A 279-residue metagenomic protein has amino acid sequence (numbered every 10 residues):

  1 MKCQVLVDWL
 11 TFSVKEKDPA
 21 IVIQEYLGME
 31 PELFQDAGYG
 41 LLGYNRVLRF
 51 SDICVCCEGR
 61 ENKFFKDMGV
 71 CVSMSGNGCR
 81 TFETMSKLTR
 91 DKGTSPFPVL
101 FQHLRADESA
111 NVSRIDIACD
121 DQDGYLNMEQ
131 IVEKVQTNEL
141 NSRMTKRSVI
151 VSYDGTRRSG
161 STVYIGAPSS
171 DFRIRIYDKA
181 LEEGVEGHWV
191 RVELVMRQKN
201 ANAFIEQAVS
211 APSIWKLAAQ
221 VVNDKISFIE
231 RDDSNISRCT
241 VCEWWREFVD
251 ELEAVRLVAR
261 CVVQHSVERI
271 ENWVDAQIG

Functional and structural regions predicted by a protein language model:
M1-S266, I270-Q277: Structured, helix-rich domain cores that form ligand/interaction pockets
